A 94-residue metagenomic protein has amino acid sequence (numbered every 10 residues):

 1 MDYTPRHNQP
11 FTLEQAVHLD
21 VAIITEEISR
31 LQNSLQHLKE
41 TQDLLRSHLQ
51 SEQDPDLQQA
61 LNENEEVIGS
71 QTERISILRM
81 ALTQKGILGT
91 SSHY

Functional and structural regions predicted by a protein language model:
M1-D20: Short, charge-rich amphipathic alpha-helices with coiled-coil/heptad character
M1-T4, L44, L88-T90: Ubiquitin-system adaptor modules
Q36-Q59: Short E/K-rich amphipathic alpha-helical oligomerization segments
D56, A60-E63, K85: Short amphipathic alpha-helical segments embedded in low-complexity Lys/Glu-rich regions
V67-T83: Amphipathic alpha-helical coiled-coil segments
R79-Y94: Long amphipathic alpha-helical coiled-coil segments
